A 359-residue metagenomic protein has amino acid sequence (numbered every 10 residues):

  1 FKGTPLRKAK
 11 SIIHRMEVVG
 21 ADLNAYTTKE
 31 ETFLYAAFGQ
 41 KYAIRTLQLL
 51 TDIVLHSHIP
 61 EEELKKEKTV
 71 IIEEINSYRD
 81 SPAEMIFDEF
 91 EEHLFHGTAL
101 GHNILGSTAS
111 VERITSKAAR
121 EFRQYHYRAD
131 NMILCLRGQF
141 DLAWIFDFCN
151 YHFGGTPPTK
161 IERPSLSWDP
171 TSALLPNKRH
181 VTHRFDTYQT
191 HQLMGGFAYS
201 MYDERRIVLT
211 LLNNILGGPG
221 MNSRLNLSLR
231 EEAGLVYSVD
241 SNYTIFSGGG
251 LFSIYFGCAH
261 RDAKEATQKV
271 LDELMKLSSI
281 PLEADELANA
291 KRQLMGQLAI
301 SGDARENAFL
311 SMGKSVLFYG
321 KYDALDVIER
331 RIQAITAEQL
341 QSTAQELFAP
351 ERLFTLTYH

Functional and structural regions predicted by a protein language model:
F1-K2: A short secondary-structure junction motif
P5, A9-P164, T171, A198-S200 (+3 more regions): Charge-rich, well-structured scaffold segments of protease-associated domains
P176-F185, L356-T357: Short amphipathic
Q189-T190, I328: Short, disordered/basic amphipathic segments at the extreme N-terminus that act as membrane-targeting/anchoring regions
M194: A domain-level signal for the structural core that forms small-molecule/cofactor-binding pockets and catalytic centers
R205: Conserved FAD/dinucleotide-binding core of flavoprotein oxidoreductases
N226: Phosphate-proximal small/polar/acidic motifs at interfaces that engage nucleotide phosphates, polyphosphates
